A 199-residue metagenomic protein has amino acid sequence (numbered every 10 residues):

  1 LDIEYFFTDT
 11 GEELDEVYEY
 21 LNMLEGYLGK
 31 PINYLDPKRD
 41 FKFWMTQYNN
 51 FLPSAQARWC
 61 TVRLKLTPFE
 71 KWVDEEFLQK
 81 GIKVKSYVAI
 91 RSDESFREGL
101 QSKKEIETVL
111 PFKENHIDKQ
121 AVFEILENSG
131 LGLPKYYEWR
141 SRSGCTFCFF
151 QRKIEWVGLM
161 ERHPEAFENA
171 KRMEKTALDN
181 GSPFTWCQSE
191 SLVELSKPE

Functional and structural regions predicted by a protein language model:
L1-E199: Nucleotide-activated chemistry modules centered on ATP-dependent adenylation/adenylyltransferase
